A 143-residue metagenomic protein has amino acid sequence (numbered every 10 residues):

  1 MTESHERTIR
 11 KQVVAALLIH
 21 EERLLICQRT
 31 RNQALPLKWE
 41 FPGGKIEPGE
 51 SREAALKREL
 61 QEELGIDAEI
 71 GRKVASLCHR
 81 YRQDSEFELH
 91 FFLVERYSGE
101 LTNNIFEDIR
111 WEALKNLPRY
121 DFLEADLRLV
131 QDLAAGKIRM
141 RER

Functional and structural regions predicted by a protein language model:
T2-L25, K45: Conserved N-terminal beta-strand and adjoining loop/helix that marks the start of the Nudix/MutT-like hydrolase domain
T2-T8, A134-R143: Generic C-terminal helix-cap and adjacent flexible tail
Q12-V14, E22, F87-H90, E107: Change "...and in nucleic-acid phosphodiester-cleaving endonucleases..." to "...and in nucleic-acid processing enzymes
L18-I19, I26, R96, W111: Conserved hydrophobic "DFG−1" position in protein kinase catalytic cores
R23-E62: Conserved Nudix-box catalytic region and its N-terminal flanking loop in Nudix hydrolases and closely related
E63-I70: Short secondary-structure junctions
D67, L77-E100, R110: Active-site-adjacent beta-strand/loop module that shapes the phosphate/pyrophosphate-binding cleft
L93, T102-L133: NUDIX/MutT-family hydrolases
